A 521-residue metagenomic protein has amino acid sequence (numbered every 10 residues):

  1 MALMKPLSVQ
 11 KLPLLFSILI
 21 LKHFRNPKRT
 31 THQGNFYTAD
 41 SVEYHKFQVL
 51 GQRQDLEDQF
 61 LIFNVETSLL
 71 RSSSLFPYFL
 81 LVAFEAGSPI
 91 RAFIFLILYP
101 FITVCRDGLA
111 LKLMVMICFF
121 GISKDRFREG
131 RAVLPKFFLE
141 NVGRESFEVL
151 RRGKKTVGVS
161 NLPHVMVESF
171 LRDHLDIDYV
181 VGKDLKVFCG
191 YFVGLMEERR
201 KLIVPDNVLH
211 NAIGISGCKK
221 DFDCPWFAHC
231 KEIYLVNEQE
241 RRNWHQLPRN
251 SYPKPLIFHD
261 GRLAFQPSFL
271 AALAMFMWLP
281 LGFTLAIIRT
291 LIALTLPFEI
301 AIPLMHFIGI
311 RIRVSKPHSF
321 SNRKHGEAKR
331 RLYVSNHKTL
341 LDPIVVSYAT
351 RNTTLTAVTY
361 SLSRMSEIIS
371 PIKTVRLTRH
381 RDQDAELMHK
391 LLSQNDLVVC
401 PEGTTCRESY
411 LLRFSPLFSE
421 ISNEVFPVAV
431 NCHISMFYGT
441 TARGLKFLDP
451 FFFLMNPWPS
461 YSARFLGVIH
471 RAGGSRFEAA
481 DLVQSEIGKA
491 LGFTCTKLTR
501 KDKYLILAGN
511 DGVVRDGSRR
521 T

Functional and structural regions predicted by a protein language model:
A2-Q33, Y44-K46, L134-F269: C-terminal cap/substrate-recognition subdomain and adjoining C-terminal extension of metal-dependent phosphatase-like
S8-F16, L80-C105, F269, L273-T295 (+1 more regions): A hydrophobic membrane-anchoring feature enriched in long, contiguous, low-charge segments that mark signal-anchor
Q48-R106: Active-site neighborhood of HAD-like aspartate-dependent phosphohydrolases
Q59-F63, T156, A212, T284 (+2 more regions): Generic beta-sheet signal
T67, A132-P163, S321-V358: Acidic, Ser/Thr-rich low-complexity segments on the non-lumenal side of membrane proteins
S88-P89, I94, F170-V187, L294 (+3 more regions): Catalytic core of membrane glycerolipid acyltransferases/transacylases, capturing the structured, soluble-facing
F120-G143, Y252-L332: Membrane-anchoring hydrophobic helices of lipid-metabolizing enzymes
L281, M365-S366, D396, R407-E478 (+1 more regions): A cross-family acyltransferase "interaction/gating" segment
